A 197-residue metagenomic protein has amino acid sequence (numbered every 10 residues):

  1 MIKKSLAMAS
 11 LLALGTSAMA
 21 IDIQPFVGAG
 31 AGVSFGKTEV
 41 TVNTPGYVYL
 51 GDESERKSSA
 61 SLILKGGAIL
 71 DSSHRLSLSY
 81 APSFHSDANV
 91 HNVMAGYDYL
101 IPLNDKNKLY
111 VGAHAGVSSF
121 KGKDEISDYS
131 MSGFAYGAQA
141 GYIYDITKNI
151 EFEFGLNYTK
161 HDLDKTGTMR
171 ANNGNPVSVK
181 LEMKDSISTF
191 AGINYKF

Functional and structural regions predicted by a protein language model:
M1-Q24: Cleavable N-terminal export/targeting peptides
M19-F26, D52-G67, D98, F197: Secretion/assembly modules of Gram-negative surface proteins
V27-F35, L78-P82, V111-V117, F154-K160: Transmembrane beta-barrel strands of outer-membrane/channel proteins
S34-I63, Y129-S132: Surface-exposed strand-loop-strand hairpins of Gram-negative outer-membrane beta-barrel proteins
G36-V42, H85-V90, F120-D124, L163-G167: Outer-membrane beta-barrel proteins
V48-E53, P82-F84, G122-Y129, N175-L181: Extracellular loop and loop/strand-boundary signature of outer-membrane beta-barrel proteins
L62-Y136, Y144-I150, I187-F197: Gram-negative (and chloroplast) outer-membrane scaffold detector with strong preference for beta-barrel transmembrane
I146-F197: Predominantly the C-terminal beta-signal and adjacent terminal strand-loop region of outer-membrane beta-barrel
